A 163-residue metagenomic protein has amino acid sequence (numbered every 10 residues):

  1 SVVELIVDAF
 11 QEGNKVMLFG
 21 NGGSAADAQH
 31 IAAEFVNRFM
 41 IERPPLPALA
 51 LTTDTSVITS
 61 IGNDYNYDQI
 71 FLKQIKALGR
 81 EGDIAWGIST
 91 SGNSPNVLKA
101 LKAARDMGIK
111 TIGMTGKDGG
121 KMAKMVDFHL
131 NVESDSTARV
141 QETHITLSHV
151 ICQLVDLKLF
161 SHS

Functional and structural regions predicted by a protein language model:
D8-G79: Glycine-rich, small/polar surface segments that engage phosphate groups of diverse ligands
S24-Q29, N93-A100, M122: Short glycine/serine/threonine-rich phosphate/pyrophosphate-binding segments that cradle anionic phosphate groups
T52, S89, T115, L130-A138: Short beta->alpha connector loops at strand-helix junctions that form conserved, small/polar/Pro-enriched
A77, A138-S163: A charged, well-structured terminal subsegment
A85, T111, H129-N131: Short, well-ordered beta-strand core segments
A104-G113: Short beta-strand/loop segments at the ligand-binding rim of alpha/beta enzyme cores
M114-V126: Short, glycine/polar-rich helix-capping loops at beta-to-alpha or helix-loop-helix junctions that flank or form
